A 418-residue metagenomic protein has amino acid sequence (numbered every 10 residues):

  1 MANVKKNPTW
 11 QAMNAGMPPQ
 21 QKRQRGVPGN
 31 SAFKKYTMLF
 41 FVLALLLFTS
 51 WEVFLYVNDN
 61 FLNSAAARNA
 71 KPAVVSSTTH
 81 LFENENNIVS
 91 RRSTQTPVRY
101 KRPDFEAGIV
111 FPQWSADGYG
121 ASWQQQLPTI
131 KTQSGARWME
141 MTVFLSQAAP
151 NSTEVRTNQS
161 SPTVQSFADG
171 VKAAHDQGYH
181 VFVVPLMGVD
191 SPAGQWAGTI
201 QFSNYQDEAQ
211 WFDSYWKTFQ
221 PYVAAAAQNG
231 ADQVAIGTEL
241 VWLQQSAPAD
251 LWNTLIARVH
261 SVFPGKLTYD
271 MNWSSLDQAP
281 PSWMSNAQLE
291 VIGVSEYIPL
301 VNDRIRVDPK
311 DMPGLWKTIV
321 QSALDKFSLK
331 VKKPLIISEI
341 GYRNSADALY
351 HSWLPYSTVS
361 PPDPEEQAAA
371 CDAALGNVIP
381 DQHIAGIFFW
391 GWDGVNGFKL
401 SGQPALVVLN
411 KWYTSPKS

Functional and structural regions predicted by a protein language model:
M1-G29: N-terminal targeting leaders characterized by basic, low-complexity, disordered sequences that direct proteins
Q24-L43: N-terminal Sec-pathway targeting helices
V74-V75, H80-I130: Boundary/entry segment of secreted carbohydrate-active catalytic domains
H80-P103, S352-Y356, D363-A373, N377-S418: Aromatic-rich peripheral "rim/lid" segments of glycoside hydrolase catalytic domains that contact and position glycan
A116-T132, F212-A225, S275-S285, A368-N377: Short, acidic/polar
S134-T153, Q165-Q244, N344-Y350, W392-V395: Substrate-binding cleft and catalytic face of glycoside hydrolase catalytic domains, especially the flexible beta-alpha
P162-V164, D169-G170, Q177-Y179, V184 (+7 more regions): Glycoside hydrolase catalytic-domain groove-lining segments
S246-D270: Active-site neighborhood of glycoside hydrolase catalytic domains
